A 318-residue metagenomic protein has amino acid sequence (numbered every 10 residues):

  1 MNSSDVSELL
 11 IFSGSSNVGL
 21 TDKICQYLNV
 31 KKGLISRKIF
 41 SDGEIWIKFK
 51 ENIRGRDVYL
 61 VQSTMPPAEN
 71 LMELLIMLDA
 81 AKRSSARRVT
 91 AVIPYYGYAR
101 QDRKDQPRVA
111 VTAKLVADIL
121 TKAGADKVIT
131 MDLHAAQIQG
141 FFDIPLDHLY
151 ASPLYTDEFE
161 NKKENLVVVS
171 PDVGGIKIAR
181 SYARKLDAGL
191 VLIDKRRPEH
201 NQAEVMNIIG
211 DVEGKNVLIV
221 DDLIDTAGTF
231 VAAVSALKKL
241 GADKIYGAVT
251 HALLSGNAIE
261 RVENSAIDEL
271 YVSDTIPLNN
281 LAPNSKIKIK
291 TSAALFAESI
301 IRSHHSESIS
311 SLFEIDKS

Functional and structural regions predicted by a protein language model:
M1-S318: PRPP-associated nucleotide enzymes
